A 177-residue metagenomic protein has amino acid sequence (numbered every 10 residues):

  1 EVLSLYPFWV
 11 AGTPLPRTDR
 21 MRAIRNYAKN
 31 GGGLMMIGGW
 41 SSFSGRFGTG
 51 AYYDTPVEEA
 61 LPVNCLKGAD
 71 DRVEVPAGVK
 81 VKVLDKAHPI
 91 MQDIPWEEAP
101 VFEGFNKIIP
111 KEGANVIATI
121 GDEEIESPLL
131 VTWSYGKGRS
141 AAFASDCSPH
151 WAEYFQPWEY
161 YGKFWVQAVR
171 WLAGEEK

Functional and structural regions predicted by a protein language model:
E1-G48: Helical hinge/lid and interdomain linker segments adjacent to catalytic or ligand-binding clefts that mediate domain
E1-L3, F143-D146: Short loop/turn segments at strand-loop or loop-helix junctions that form parts of catalytic or ligand-binding pockets
F8-A11, T49-P56, P157-W158: Short secondary-structure boundary/capping segments
D19-R22, I125-L129: Alpha-helical scaffolding within the catalytic cores of extracellular/periplasmic polymer-degrading hydrolases
M21-R25, D54, E58, G162-W165 (+1 more regions): Extracytoplasmic/secreted envelope proteins and their assembly/folding machinery, especially bacterial periplasmic
K29, G33-E124: An acidic, glycine-rich "communication" segment
N30-G33, L129, R139: Envelope-exposed proteins and targeting segments
N115, D122-S127, S134-R139, S145-K177: Extracellular ligand-binding/catalytic regions of CAZymes and related secreted enzymes and adhesion modules
